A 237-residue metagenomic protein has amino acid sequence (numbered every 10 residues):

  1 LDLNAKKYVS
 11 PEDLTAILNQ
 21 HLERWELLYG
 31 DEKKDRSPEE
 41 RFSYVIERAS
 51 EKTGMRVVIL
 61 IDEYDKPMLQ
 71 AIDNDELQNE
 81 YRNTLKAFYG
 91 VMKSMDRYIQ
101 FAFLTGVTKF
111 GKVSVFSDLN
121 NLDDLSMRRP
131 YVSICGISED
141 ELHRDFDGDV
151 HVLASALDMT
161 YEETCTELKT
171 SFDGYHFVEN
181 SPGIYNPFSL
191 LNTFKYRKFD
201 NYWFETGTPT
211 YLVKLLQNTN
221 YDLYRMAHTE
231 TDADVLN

Functional and structural regions predicted by a protein language model:
D2-N237: Phosphate-binding site recognition
